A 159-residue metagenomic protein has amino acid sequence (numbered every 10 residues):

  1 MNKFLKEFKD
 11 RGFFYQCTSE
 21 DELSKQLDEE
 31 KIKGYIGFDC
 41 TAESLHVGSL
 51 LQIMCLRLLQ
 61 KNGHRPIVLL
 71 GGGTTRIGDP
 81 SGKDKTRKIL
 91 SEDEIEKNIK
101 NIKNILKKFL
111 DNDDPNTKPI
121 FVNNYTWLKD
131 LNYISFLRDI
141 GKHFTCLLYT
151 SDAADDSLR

Functional and structural regions predicted by a protein language model:
M1-I32: Positively charged, low-complexity intrinsically disordered leader regions
E22-P80: N-terminal catalytic cores of NTP/NDP-binding nucleotidyl/phosphoryl-transfer enzymes
G78-G82, L131-F136: Short acidic, glycine/serine/threonine-rich loops at helix termini
K83-K88, R138-G141: Short, hinge-like loop/turn segments at secondary-structure boundaries
L90-D113: A glycine-rich helix N-cap at a beta->alpha junction
Y125-L131: Short, internal active-site loops enriched in acidic
Y149-D156: Conserved small/polar residues in nucleotide/adenosyl-binding loops
